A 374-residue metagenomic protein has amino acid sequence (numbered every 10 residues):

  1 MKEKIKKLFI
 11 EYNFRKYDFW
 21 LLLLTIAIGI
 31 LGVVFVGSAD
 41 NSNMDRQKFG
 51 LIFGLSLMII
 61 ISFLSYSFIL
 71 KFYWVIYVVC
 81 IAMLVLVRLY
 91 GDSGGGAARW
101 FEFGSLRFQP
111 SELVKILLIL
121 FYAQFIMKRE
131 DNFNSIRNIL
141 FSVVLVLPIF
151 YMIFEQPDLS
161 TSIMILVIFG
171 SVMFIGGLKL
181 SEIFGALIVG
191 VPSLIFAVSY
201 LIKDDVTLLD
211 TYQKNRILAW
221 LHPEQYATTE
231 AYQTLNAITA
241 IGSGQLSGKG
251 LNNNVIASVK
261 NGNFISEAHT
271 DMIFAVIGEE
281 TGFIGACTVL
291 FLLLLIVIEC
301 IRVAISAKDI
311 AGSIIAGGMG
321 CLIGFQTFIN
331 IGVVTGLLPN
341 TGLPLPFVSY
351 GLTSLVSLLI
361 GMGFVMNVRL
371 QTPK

Functional and structural regions predicted by a protein language model:
M1-N13, V36, Q326-K374: A juxtamembrane structural motif centered on a specific transmembrane helix
I5-T25, I69: N-terminal membrane topogenic signal
N13-F14, N138-I139, N261-I265, A307-K308: Helix-boundary and loop/linker segments of multi-pass membrane transporters
L22-I30, V34-Q233, A275-V333, I360-F364: Hydrophobic alpha-helical transmembrane segments of multi-pass inner membrane proteins, especially in bacterial systems
D158-I163, K249-N254, A268-T270, C287 (+3 more regions): Transmembrane helix boundary and interhelical junction motifs in multipass membrane proteins
M164-I165, N253-K260, L292, T335-L343 (+1 more regions): Re-entrant/interfacial helical elements at transmembrane boundaries that shape and gate the permeation pathway
Q245-I284: Long extracytoplasmic/lumenal interhelical loops at the membrane interface of multi-pass membrane proteins
